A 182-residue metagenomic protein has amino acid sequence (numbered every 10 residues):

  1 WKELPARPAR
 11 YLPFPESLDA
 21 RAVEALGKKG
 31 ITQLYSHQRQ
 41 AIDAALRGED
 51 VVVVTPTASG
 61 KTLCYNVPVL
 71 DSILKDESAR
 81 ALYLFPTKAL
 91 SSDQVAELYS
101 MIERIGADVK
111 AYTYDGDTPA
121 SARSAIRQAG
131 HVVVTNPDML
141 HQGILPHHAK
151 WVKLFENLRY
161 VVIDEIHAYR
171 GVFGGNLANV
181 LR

Functional and structural regions predicted by a protein language model:
W1-S17: Interdomain "pre-motor" coupling segment immediately N-terminal to P-loop NTPase/helicase cores
P13-R182: Conserved P-loop/Walker A NTP-binding site and adjacent catalytic elements of P-loop NTPases
